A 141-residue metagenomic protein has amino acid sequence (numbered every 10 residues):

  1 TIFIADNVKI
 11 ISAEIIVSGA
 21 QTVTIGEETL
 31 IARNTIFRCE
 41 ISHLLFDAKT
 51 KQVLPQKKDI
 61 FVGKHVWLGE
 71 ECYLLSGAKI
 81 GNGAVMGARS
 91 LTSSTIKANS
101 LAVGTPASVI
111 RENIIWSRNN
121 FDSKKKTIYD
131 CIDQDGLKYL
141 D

Functional and structural regions predicted by a protein language model:
T1-K79, N113-I114: Flexible, glycine/small-residue-enriched loop-and-beta-strand segment within the central core of proteins
A5, S18, R38, T92-A102 (+1 more regions): Contiguous hydrophobic segments
E28, S42-L45, T105-D141: Terminal amphipathic alpha-helical/low-complexity segments used for targeting or macromolecular assembly
N34, Q52-P55, R89, K126 (+1 more regions): Short amphipathic alpha-helical patches
W67-R118: Active-site/pore-lining binding-face segments in mid-to-C-terminal subdomains
